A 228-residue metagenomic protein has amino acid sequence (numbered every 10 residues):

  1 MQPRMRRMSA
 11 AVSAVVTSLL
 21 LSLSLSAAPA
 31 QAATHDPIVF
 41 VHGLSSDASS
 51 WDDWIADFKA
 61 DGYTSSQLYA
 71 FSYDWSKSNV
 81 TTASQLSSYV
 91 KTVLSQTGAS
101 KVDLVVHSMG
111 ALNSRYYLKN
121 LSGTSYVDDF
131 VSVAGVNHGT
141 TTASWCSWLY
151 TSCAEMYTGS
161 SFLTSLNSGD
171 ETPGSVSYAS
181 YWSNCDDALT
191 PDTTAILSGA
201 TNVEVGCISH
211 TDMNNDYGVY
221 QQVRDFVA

Functional and structural regions predicted by a protein language model:
M1-A32: Secretory targeting and sorting signals
A30-A33, S46, A228: Composition-driven, intrinsically disordered low-complexity tracts enriched in small residues
D36-H42, Y63-S65, A70, S76-G169: Serine-dependent carboxylesterase/thioesterase catalytic core of lipase-like alpha/beta-hydrolase/SGNH enzymes
G43-S46, N184: Active-site glycine-rich loops that stabilize anionic/oxyanionic intermediates across multiple enzyme folds
D47-W54: The serine-hydrolase catalytic nucleophile loop
W54-Y63: A short, Lys/Arg-enriched amphipathic alpha-helix followed by its capping loop at the start of a domain
E171-A228: C-terminal catalytic-base region of ester-bond hydrolases, centering on the histidine of the charge-relay
